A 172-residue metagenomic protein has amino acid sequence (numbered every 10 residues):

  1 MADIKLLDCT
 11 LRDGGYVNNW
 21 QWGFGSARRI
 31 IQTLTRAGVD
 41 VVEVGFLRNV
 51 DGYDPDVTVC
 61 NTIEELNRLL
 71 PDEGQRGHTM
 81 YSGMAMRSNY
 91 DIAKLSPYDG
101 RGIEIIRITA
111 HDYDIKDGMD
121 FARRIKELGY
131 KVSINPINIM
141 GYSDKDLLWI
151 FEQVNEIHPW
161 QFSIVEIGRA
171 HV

Functional and structural regions predicted by a protein language model:
M1-N19, R76-H78, R101, E127-I137: N-terminal small/glycine-rich loop or linker at the start of catalytic domains across soluble metabolic enzymes
A2-C9, I31-R48: N-terminal glycine-rich anion-binding loops that anchor highly charged ligand groups
N19-R29, A110-D117: Glycine-rich anion/phosphate-binding loops
G38, G100-I105, L148-E166: Structural recognition of alpha->loop->beta junctions
D40-R68, R107-I115, I164-R169: Glycine-rich, proline-tolerant flexible connector loops at the mouths of alpha/beta enzymes
G52-G83, A122-N135: Alpha-helix-loop-beta-strand connector modules within alpha/beta enzyme cores
S82-M86, E104-I115, N135-M140, Q161-R169: Catalytic beta/alpha-barrel core
D91-D99, G118-F121, S143-N155: Distinct, well-ordered alpha-helical segments
